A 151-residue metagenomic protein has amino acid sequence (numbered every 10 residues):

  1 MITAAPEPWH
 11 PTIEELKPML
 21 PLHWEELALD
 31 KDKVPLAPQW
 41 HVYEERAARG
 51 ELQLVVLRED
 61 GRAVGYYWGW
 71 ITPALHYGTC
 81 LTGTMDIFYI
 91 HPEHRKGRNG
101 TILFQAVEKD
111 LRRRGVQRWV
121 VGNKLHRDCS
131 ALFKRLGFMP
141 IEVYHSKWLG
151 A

Functional and structural regions predicted by a protein language model:
M1-M19: A short beta-loop-alpha structural element at the N-terminal edge of CoA-dependent acyl/N-acetyltransferase catalytic
P21-Y43: Conserved GNAT-fold acetyl-CoA-binding loop/helix
E44-V56: A short helix-loop-beta-strand connector motif used in the catalytic cores of GNAT acetyltransferases and, in some
V56, R62-T72: Conserved beta-strand in the GNAT
P73-M85, P140-I141: A conserved beta-turn-beta hairpin within the catalytic core of GNAT-like acetyltransferases that forms part
D86-K96: A short, internal acetyl-CoA/4′-phosphopantetheine-binding micro-motif in the GNAT/acyltransferase core
K96-K109: Conserved acetyl-CoA-binding loop-helix of GNAT-fold acetyltransferases
W119-S130, L149: Conserved beta-strand-loop-alpha-helix junction that forms the acyl-donor binding cleft
